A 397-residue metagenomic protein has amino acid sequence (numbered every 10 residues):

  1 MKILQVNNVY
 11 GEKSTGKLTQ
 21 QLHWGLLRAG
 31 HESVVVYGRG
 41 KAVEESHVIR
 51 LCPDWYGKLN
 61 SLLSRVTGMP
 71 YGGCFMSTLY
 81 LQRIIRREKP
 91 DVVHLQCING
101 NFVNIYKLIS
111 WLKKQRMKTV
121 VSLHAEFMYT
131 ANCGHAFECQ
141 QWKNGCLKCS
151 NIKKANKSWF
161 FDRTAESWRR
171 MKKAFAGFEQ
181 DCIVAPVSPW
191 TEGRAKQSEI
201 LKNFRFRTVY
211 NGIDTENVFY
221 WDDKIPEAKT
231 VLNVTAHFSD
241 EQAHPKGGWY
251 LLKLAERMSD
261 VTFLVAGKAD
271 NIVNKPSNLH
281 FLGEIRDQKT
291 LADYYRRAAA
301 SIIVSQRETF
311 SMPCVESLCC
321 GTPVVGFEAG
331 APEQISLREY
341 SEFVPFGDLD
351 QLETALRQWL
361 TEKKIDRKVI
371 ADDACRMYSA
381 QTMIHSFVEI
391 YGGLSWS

Functional and structural regions predicted by a protein language model:
T130-G134, S158-R205, I213, N217: A short, active-site helix/loop in glycosyltransferases that binds the activated sugar's phosphate group
I183-A185, D223-K246, L252-E256: Conserved donor-binding/catalytic core segment of Leloir-type glycosyltransferases
G267-A292: Nucleotide-activated donor-binding/catalytic signature segment of Leloir-type glycosyltransferases, i.e., the conserved
D293-A298: Short alpha-helical donor nucleotide-sugar binding micro-motif in glycosyltransferases
Q306: Aromatic "clamp/platform" in nucleotide-sugar-dependent glycosyltransferases that forms part of the donor/acceptor
P323-G326: Short hydrophobic beta-strand element within catalytic cores of glycosyltransferases and related nucleotide-activated
R338-L349, Q358-K364: Conserved acidic donor-binding segment of nucleotide-sugar-dependent glycosyltransferases
K364-W396: A charged, aromatic-enriched C-terminal amphipathic alpha-helix characteristic of glycosyltransferases across folds
